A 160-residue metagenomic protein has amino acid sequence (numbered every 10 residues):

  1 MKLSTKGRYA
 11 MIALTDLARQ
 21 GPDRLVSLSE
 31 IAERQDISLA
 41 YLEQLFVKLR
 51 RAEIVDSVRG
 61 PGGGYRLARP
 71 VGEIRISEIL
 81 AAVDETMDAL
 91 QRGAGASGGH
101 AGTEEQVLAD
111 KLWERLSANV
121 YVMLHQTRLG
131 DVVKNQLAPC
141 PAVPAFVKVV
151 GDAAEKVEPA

Functional and structural regions predicted by a protein language model:
V26-D36: A short alpha-helical element within helix-turn-helix/winged-helix DNA-binding domains across DNA-binding proteins
E33, R50-R51: Alpha-helical residues within the helix-turn-helix
I54-A68: Beta-hairpin "wing" of winged helix-turn-helix
V71-A96, A109-D110, R115: Conserved segment of winged-helix/HTH DNA-binding domains
G95-A160: C-terminal regulatory/oligomerization modules of transcriptional regulators
